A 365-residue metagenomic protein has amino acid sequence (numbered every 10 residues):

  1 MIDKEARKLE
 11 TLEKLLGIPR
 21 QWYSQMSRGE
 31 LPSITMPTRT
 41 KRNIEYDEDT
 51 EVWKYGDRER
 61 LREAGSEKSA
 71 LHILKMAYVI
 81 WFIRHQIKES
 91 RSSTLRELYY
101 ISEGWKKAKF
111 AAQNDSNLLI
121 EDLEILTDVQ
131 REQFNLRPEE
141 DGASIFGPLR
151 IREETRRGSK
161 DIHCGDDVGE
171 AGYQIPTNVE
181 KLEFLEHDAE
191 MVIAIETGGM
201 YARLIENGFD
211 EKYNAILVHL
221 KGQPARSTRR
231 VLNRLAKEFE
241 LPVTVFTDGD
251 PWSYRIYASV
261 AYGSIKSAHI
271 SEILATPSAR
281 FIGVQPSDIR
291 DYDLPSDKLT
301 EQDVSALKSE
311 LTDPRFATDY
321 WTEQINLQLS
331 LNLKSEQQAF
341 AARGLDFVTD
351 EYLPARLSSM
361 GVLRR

Functional and structural regions predicted by a protein language model:
M1-P242, P251-R365: Nucleic-acid enzyme cleavage-core boundary/entry regions
D248: Glycine-rich phosphate-binding loop
